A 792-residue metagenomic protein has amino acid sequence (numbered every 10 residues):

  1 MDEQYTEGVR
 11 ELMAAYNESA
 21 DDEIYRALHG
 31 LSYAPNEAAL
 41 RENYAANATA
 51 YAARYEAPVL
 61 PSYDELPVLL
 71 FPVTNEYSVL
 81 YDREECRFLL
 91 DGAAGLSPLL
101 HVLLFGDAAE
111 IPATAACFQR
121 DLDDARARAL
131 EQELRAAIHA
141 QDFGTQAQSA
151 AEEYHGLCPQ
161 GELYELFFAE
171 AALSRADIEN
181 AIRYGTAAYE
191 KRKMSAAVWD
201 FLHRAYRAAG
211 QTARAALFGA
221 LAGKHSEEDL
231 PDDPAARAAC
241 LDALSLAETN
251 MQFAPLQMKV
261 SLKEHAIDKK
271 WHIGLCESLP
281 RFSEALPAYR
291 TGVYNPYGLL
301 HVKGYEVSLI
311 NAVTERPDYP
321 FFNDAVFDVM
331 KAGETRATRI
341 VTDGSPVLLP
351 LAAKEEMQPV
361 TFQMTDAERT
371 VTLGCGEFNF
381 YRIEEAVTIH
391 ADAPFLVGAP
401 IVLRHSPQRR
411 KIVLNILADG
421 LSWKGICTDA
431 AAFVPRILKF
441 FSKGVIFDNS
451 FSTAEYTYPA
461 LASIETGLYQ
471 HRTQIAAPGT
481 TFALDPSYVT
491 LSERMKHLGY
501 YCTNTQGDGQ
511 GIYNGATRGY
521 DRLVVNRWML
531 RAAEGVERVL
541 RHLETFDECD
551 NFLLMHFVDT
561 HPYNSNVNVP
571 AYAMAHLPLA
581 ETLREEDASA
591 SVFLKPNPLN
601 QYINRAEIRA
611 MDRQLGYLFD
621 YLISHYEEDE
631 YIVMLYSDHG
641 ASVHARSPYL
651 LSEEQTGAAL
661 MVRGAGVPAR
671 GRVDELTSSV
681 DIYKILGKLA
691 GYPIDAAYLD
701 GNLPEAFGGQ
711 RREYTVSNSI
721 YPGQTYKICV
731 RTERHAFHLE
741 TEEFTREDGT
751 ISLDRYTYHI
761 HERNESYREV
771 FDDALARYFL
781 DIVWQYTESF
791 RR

Functional and structural regions predicted by a protein language model:
T6-V9, M13-D21, Y25-A115: Charge-rich, low-complexity intrinsically disordered regions
G8, Q146-A147, A181, A215: Single-residue signature of alpha-solenoid repeat helices
A15, E153-Y154, A187-A188, A215 (+1 more regions): Canonical positions in the second alpha-helix
A20, C158-P159, K193, S226-E227: Short coil turns that delineate tetratricopeptide repeat
A27, E131-E133, L163-F167, A196-F201 (+2 more regions): Alpha-solenoid helical repeat scaffolds
L100, A116, A129-Q132, L217-A220 (+1 more regions): Catalytic domains that recognize anionic headgroups
A140-Q141, R175, A209: Structural motif corresponding to the intra-repeat A-B loop/turn of tetratricopeptide repeats
